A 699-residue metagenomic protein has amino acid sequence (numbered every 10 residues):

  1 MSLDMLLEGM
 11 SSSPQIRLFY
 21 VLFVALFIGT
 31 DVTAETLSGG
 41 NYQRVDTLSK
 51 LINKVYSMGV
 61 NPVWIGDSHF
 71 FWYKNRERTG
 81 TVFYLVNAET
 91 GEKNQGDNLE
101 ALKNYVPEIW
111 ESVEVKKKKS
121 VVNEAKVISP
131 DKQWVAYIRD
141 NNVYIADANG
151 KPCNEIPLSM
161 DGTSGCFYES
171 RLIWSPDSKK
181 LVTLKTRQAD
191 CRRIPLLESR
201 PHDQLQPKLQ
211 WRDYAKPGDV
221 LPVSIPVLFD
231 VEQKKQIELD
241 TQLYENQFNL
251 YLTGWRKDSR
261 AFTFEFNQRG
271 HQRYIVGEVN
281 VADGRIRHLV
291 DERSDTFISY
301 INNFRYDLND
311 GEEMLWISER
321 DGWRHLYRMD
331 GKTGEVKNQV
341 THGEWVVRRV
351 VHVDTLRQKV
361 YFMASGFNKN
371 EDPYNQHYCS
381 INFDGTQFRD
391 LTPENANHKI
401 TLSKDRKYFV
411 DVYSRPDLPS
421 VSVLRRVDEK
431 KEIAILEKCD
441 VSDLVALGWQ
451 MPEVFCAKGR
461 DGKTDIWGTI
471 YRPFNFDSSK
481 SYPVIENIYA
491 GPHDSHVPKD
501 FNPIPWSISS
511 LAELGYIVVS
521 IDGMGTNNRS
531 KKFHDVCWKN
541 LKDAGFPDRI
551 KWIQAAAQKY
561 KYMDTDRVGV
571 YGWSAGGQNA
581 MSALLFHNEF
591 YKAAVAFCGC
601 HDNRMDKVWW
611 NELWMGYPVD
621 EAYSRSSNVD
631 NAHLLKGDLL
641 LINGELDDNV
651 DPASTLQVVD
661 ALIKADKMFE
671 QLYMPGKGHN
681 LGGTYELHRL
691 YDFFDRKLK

Functional and structural regions predicted by a protein language model:
F19-G29: Bacterial N-terminal signal peptides
S49-I52, I156, I237-T241, R287-V290 (+2 more regions): A short beta-strand motif characteristic of beta-propeller blades
S49-T81, E124-I128: Beta-strand-rich domains and repeat architectures in extracellular enzymes and scaffolds, especially beta-propellers
P62, Y251-L252, S259, E265 (+1 more regions): Serine-hydrolase catalytic core recognition
V63-H69, K126-Q133, R171-K180, L252-A261 (+4 more regions): Blade-terminus and WD-like Trp-Asp/Gly-His loop motifs, strongest in beta-propeller folds
N75-V82, S120-V121, P130-I145, L158-E169 (+10 more regions): A flexible loop/linker signature enriched in serine peptidases of the S9 family
A88-E89, A148-K151, V231-K234, V281-G284 (+3 more regions): Short loop/turn segments that connect beta-strands within beta-propeller blades
E89-V115, L158-L172, T183-L239, K430-L444 (+1 more regions): Predominantly five- to eight-bladed beta-propeller fold
